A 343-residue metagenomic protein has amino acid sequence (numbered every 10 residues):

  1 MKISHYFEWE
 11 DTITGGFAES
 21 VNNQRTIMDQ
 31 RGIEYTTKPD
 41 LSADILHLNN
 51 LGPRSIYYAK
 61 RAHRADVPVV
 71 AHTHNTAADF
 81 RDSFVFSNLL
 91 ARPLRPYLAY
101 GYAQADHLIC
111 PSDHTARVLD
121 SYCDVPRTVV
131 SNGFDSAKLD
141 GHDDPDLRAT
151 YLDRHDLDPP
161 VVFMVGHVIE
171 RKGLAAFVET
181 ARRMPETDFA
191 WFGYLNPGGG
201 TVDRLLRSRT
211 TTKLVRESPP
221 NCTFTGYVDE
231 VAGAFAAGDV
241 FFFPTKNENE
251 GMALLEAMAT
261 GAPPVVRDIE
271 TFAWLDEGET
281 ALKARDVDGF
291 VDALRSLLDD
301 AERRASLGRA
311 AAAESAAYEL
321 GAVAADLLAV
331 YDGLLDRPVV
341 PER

Functional and structural regions predicted by a protein language model:
L89-H107, T212-L214: Membrane-proximal helix-turn-helix segments that form the acceptor-binding/catalytic region of lipid-linked
F134-D153, P159: Acidic anion/phosphate-binding donor-loop and adjacent secondary structure in glycosyltransferase catalytic cores
D153-K172, V178-M184, A190: Conserved donor-binding/catalytic core segment of Leloir-type glycosyltransferases
D188-P220, T225: Short, structured helix-loop element that forms part of the nucleotide-activated donor/catalytic region
Y227, K246: Aromatic "clamp/platform" in nucleotide-sugar-dependent glycosyltransferases that forms part of the donor/acceptor
P263-V266: Short hydrophobic beta-strand element within catalytic cores of glycosyltransferases and related nucleotide-activated
E277-D288, R295-E302: Conserved acidic donor-binding segment of nucleotide-sugar-dependent glycosyltransferases
R303-A317: A short, well-ordered alpha-helix in the C-terminal region of glycosyltransferases
